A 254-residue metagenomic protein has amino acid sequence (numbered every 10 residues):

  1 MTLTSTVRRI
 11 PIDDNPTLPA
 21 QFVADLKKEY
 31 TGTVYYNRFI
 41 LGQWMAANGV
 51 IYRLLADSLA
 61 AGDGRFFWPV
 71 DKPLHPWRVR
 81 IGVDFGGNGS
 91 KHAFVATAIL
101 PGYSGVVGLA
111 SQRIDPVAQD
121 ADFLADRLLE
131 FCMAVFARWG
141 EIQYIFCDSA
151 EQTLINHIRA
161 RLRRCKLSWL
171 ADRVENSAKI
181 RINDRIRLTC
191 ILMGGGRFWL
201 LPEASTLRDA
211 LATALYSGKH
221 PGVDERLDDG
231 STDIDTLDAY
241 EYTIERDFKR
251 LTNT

Functional and structural regions predicted by a protein language model:
M1-D14: Signature of the SF2 helicase/ATPase Hel1-core->accessory helical subdomain module
T6-R8, I81, F146: Hydrophobic/aromatic beta-strand patches that form the interior of the parallel beta-sheet core in alpha/beta enzyme
N15-G86: ATPase catalytic-site recognition across NTP-hydrolyzing enzymes
K91-A98: Short beta-strand scaffold segments in enzyme catalytic cores
S104-E225, R250-L251: Mg2+-dependent endonuclease catalytic cores in nucleic-acid-processing enzymes, primarily RNase H-like
G222-I234: Short, flexible active-site recognition loops that position polar ligands and cofactors
E245-T254: Acidic two-metal-ion nuclease catalytic site recognized across multiple nuclease folds, prominently DnaQ/RNase D-T
